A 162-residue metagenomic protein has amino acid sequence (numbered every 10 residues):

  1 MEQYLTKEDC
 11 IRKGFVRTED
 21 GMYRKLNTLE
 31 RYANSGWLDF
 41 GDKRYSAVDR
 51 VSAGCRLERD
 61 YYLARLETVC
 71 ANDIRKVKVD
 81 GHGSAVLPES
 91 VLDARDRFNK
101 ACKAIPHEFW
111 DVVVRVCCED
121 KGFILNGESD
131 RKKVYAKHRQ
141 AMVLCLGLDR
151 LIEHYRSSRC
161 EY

Functional and structural regions predicted by a protein language model:
M1-A104, F123-Y162: N-terminal interaction/assembly modules
I105-K121: Short amphipathic alpha helix immediately N-terminal
